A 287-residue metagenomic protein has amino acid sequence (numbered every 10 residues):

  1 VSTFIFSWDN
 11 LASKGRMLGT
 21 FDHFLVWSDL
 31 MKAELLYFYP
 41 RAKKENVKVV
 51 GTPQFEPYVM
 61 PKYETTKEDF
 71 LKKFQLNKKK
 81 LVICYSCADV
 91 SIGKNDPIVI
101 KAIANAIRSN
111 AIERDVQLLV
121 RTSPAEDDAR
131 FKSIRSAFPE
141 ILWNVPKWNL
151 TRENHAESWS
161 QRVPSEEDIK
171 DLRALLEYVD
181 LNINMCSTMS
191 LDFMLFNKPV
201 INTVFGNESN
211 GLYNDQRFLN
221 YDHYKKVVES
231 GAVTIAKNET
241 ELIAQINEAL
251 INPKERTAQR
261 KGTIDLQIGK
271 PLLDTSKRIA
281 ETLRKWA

Functional and structural regions predicted by a protein language model:
V1, F24, N182-I183, V200: Short, well-ordered beta-strand core segments
V1-M60, E126-D127, M189-S190: Active-site and donor-binding regions of nucleotide-sugar-utilizing enzymes
L18-F21, A42-G51, T188-Q267, P271: Catalytic binding pocket for nucleotide-activated donors in carbohydrate/polymer assembly enzymes
Y37-Y39, A129-E140, R217-D222: Short, aromatic/basic amphipathic alpha-helical patches
P53-Q161, A236: Conserved catalytic-core segment of nucleotide-activated headgroup transferases in glycan assembly
E157-D168, R173-S187: Acidic donor-binding loop of glycosyltransferase active sites
L272-A287: C-terminal alpha-helical cap of glycosyltransferases
